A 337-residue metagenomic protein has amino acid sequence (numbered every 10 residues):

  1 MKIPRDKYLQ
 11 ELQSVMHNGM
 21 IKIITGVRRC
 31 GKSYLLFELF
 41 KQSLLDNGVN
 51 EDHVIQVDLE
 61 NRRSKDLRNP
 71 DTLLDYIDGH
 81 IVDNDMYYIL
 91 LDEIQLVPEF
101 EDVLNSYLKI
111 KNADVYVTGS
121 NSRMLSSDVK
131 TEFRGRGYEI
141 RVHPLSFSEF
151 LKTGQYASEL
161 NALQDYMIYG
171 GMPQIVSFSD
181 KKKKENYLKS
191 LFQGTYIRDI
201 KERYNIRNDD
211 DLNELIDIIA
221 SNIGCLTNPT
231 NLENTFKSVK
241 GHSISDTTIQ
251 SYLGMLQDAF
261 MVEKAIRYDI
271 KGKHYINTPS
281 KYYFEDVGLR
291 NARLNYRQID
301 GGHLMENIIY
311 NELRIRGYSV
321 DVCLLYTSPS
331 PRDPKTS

Functional and structural regions predicted by a protein language model:
P4-M16: Pre-Walker A adenine-sensing motif
I24: Hydrophobic anchor at the beta1->P-loop junction of P-loop NTPases
K32: Conserved lysine of the Walker
L35: Hydrophobic positions on the alpha1 helix immediately C-terminal to the Walker A/P-loop
V57-I81: Short glycine-rich substrate-engagement loop in P-loop NTPases that contacts/grips substrate
S122, S127-C225: Interdomain motor-coupling "hinge/lid" segment immediately C-terminal to the ATP-binding subdomain of NTP-driven enzymes
S190-L325: Accessory nucleic acid-recognition modules appended to NTPase machines
Y326-P331: Conserved small/polar residues in nucleotide/adenosyl-binding loops
